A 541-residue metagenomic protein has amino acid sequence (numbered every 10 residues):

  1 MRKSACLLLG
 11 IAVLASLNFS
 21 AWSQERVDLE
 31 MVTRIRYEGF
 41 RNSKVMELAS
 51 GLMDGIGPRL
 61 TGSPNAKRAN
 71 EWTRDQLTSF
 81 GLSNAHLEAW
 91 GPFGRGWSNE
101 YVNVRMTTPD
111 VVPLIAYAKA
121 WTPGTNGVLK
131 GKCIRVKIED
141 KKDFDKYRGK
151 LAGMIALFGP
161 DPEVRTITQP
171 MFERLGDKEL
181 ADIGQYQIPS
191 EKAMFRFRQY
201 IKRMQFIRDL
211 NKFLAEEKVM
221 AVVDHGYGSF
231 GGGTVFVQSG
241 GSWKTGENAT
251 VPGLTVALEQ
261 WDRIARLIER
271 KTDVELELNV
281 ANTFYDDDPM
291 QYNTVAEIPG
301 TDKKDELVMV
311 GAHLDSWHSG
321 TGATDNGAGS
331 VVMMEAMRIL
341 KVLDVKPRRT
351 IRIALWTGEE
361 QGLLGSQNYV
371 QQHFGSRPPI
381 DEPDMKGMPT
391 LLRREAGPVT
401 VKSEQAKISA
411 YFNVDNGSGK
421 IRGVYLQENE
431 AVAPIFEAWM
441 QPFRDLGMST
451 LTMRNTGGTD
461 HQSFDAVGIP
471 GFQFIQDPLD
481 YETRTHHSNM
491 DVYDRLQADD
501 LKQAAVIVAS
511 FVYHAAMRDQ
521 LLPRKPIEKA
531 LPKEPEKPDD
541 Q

Functional and structural regions predicted by a protein language model:
L8-N18: Bacterial N-terminal signal peptides
A21-E25: Boundary at the C-terminal end of the N-terminal hydrophobic targeting segment
R26-M31, G39, S50, D54-S190: Noncatalytic luminal/extracellular "stalk/propeptide" segments of secretory-pathway proteins
V27-S63, T234-S242, D315, N413-G419 (+1 more regions): N-terminal capping segment at the start of a domain
L29-M31, P113-A116, A120-K146, G241-A323 (+1 more regions): Soluble metallo-hydrolase cores and metallopeptidase-like ectodomains found primarily in the secretory/periplasmic
V32-F40, D54-P64, V102, G131-K137 (+13 more regions): Second-shell loop/turn segments in exported
P109-P113, N126-V136, A152-G153, E163-T166 (+6 more regions): Metal-dependent peptidase/peptidase-like ectodomains
K192-M204, R208-N211, A215-E216, A221 (+3 more regions): Active-site-adjacent substrate-binding region of metalloamidase/peptidase-like peptide-processing proteins
